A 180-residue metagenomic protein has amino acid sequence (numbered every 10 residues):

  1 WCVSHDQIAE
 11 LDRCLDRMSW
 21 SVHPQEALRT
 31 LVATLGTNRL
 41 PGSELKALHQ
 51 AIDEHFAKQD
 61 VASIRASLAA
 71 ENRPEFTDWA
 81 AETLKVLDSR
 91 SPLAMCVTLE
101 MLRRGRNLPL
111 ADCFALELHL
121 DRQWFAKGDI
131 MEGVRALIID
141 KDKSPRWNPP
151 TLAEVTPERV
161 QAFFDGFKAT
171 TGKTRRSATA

Functional and structural regions predicted by a protein language model:
C2-L87: Amphipathic alpha-helical blocks and their helix-capping loop/short-beta junctions
S67-W79, L87-A180: Long, low-complexity C-terminal extensions of enzymes
